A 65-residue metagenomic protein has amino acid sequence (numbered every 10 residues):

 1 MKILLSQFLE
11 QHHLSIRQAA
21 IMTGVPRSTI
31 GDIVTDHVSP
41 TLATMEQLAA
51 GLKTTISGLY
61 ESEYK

Functional and structural regions predicted by a protein language model:
M1-L14: A short, Lys/Arg-rich alpha-helix, primarily the initiator
F8, M22, I33, S62: Residues in the recognition helix of alpha-helical DNA-binding motifs
L9, A20, A49: The alpha-helix within a helix-turn-helix
L14-D32: Short alpha-helical DNA-recognition segment
M45-A49, L59-Y60: Hydrophobic micro-packing sites on short alpha-helices
K53-K65: Short C-terminal boundary/hinge segments that cap the last helix of small helical domains
